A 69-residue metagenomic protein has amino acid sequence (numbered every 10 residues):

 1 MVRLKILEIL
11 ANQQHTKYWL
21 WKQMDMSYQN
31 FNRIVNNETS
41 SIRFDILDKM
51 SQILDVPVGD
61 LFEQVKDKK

Functional and structural regions predicted by a protein language model:
M1-T16: A short, Lys/Arg-rich alpha-helix, primarily the initiator
E8, R33, F62-K69: Short, charged recognition helix plus adjacent turn of helix-turn-helix-like nucleic-acid-binding domains
L10, W21, S51: The alpha-helix within a helix-turn-helix
A11, D25, N36, K66: Residue-level detection of the helix-turn-helix DNA-binding "recognition helix"
H15-R33: Short alpha-helical DNA-recognition segment
T39-K49: Short, basic-rich loop-to-helix N-cap that marks the start of a DNA-contacting helix
